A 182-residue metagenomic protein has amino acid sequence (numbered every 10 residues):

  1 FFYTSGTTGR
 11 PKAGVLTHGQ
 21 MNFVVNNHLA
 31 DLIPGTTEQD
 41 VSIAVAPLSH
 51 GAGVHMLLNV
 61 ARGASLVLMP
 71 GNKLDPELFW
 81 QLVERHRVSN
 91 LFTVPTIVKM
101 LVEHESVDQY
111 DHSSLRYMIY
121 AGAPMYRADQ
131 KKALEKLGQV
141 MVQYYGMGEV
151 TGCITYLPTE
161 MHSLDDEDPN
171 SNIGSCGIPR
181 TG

Functional and structural regions predicted by a protein language model:
F1-N26: Conserved AMP-binding A3 loop
F1-Y3, R10, P34-V41, T181-G182: Conserved pre-ATP/AMP-binding loop-to-beta segment of ANL
T4-T7, S42, L48, V83 (+4 more regions): Conserved S/T- and glycine-rich ATP-binding loop of Class I adenylate-forming
K12-V15, S65-N72, V142: Short beta-strand->loop structural element characteristic of the AMP-binding/adenylate-forming
H18-G19, A46, H86, S113 (+1 more regions): Structural detector for helix-capping/boundary residues
N22-V41, S49-S89, H104: Conserved AMP-binding/adenylation subdomain of ANL enzymes
A61-A64, V88-T93, V102-S171: Gly/Ser/Thr-rich phosphate-binding loop
N170-R180: Short Gly/Pro-enriched turn/cap motifs at secondary-structure boundaries
